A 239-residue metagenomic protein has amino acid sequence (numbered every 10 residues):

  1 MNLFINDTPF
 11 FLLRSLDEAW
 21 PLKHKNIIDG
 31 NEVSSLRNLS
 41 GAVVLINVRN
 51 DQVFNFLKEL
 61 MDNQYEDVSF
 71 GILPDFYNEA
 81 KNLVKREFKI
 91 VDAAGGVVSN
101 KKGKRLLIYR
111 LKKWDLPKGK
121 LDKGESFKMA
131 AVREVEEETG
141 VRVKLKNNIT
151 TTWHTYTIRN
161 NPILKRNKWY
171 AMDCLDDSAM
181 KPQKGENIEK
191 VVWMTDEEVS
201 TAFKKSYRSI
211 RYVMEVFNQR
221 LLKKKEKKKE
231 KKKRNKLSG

Functional and structural regions predicted by a protein language model:
M1, D92, R166-Y170: Short beta-strand micro-motifs in enzyme catalytic cores
M1-K23: Short Lys/Arg-enriched alpha/beta "domain-start" segment
N2-F4, N26-I28, K184-G239: Nudix hydrolase/Nudix homology domain
E18-A19, K113-D115, R208-S209: Short, surface-exposed beta-strand-loop junctions and turns on beta-sheet-rich folds
H24-I28, S35-L36, S99-R133, E137: Conserved Nudix-box catalytic region and its N-terminal flanking loop in Nudix hydrolases and closely related
L36-F54: Short, intrinsically disordered low-complexity segments
V48-G95: Acidic, metal-coordinating catalytic segment for phosphate/diphosphate chemistry, firing primarily on the Nudix
L121-S209: Unchanged
